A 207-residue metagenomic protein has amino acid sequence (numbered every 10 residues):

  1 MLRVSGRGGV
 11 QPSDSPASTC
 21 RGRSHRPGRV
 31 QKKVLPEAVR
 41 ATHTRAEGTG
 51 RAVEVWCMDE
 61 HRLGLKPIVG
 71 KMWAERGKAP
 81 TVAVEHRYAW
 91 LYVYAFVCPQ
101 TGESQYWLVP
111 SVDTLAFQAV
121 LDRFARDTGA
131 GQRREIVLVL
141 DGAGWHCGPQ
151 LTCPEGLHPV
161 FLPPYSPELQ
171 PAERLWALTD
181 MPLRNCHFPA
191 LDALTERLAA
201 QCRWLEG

Functional and structural regions predicted by a protein language model:
M1, D59-H61, A95-F96, G102 (+3 more regions): Generic structural signal for small/hydrophobic residues in well-ordered secondary structure, especially within
M1-R23, E54, H61-L63: Conserved short alpha-helical interface segments
Q11, R29-D122: Extended, low-complexity cationic-aromatic segments
R21-S24, L140-G142, V160-M181, D192-L194: RNase H-like two-metal-ion nuclease catalytic core shared by retroviral integrases and related mobile-element nucleases
R51-V55, A172-G207: C-terminal anion-handling pockets and recognition modules
L121, Q132-H146, Q170: Acidic/histidine-rich, metal-coordinating catalytic segments
G148-G156: Short, aromatic/basic amphipathic alpha-helical patches
